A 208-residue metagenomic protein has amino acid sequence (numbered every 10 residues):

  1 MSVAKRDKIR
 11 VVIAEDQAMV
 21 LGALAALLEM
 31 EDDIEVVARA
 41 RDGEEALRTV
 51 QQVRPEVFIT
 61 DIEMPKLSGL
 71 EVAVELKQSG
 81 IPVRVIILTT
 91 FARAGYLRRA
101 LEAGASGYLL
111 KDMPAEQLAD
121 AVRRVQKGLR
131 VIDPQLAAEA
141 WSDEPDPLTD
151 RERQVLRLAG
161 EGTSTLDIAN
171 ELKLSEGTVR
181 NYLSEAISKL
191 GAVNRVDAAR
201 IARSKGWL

Functional and structural regions predicted by a protein language model:
V20, R39, P65: The feature encodes the CheY-like receiver
D33-R41, T49, A192: Short hydrophobic/Thr-rich beta-strand motif most characteristic of the beta2 strand and flanking loop of CheY-like
D42-E45, K66-E71: Acidic catalytic/metal-coordinating carboxylates
R48, L70-P82: Short amphipathic alpha-helix used as the core "switch/output" element in two-component signaling
V53-I59: Active-site beta3 strand of CheY-like receiver
D61, T89: Active-site residues of response regulator receiver
G95-Q154, W207: Short, flexible helix-to-coil linker/hinge segments that flank and couple to helix-turn-helix
S164-D197: Recognition helix of helix-turn-helix DNA-binding domains
